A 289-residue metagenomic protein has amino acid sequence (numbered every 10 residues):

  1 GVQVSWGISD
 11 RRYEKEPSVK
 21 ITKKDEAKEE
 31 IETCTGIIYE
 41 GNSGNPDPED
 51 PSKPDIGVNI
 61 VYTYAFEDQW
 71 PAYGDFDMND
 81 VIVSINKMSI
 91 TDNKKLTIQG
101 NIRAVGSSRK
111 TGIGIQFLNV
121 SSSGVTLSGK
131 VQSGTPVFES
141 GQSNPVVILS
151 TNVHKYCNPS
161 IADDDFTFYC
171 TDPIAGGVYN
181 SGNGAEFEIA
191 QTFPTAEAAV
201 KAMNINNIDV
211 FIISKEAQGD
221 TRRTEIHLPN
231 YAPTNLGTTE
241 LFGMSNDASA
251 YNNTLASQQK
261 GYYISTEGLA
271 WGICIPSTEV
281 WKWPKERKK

Functional and structural regions predicted by a protein language model:
G1-K289: Extracellular distal adhesion/interaction modules in secreted or cell-surface proteins
